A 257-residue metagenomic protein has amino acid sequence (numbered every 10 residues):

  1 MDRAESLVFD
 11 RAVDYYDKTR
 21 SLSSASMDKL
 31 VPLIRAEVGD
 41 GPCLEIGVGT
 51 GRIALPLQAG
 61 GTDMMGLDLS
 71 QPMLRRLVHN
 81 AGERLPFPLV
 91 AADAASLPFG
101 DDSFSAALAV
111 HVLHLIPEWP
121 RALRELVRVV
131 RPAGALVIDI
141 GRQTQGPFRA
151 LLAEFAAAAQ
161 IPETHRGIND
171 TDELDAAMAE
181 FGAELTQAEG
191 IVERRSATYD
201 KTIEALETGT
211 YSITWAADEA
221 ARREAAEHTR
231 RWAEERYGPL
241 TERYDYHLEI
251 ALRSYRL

Functional and structural regions predicted by a protein language model:
M1-D40, R52-P56, M73-R76, N80 (+1 more regions): Conserved class I S-adenosyl-L-methionine
L44-I46, T50-S96: Class I SAM-dependent methyltransferase SAM/SAH-binding core
T50, F181-L257: Conserved Class I S-adenosyl-L-methionine
L108: A conserved beta-strand element that flanks and buttresses the S-adenosyl-L-methionine
H111-L115: Short catalytic micro-motifs in class I SAM-dependent methyltransferases
P120-P132: A short glycine-rich, Lys/Arg-flanked "PGG" loop and its adjoining helix->strand segment in the class I
A135-R166: Conserved class I S-adenosyl-L-methionine
R166-F181: Short alpha-helix
